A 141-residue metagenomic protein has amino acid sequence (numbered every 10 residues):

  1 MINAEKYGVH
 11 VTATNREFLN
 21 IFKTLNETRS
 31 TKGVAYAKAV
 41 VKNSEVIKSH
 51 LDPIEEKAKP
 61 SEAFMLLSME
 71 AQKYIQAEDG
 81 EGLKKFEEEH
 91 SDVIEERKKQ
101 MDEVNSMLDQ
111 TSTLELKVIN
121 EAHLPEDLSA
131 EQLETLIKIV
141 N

Functional and structural regions predicted by a protein language model:
I2-N141: A composition-driven surface/loop motif
